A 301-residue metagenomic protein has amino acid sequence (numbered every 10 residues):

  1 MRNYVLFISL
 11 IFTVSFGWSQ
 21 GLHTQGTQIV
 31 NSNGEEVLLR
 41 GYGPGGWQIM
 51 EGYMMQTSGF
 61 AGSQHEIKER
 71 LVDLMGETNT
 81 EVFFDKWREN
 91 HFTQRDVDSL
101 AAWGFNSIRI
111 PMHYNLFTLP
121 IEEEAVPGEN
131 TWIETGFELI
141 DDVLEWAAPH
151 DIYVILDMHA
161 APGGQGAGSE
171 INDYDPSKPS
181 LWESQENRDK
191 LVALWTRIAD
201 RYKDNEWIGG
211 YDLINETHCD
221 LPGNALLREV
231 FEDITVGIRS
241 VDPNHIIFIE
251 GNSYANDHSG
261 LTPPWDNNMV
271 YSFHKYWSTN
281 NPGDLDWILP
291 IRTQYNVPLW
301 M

Functional and structural regions predicted by a protein language model:
M1-S19: Bacterial Sec-dependent N-terminal signal peptides
W18-F105: N-terminal carbohydrate-binding accessory modules
L22-H23, N79-I108, L116-T118, E124-G210 (+1 more regions): An active-site-proximal structural segment forming one wall of the substrate-binding cleft that immediately precedes
L38-M50, N106-M112, L116, V154-L156 (+5 more regions): Structural recognition of the beta-strand scaffold that forms the well-ordered cores of secreted hydrolase catalytic
G46-Q48, Y114-T118, P162-G164, T217 (+2 more regions): Feature marks short, surface-exposed loop/turn motifs that line or immediately flank catalytic pockets and channel
G52-Q56, E122, Q165-E170, P222-A225 (+1 more regions): Short aromatic-enriched loop/helix-cap "lid" or pocket-rim segments at secondary-structure transitions that line
L71-D85, Q94-E129, W265-T279, L289-M301: Long, low-complexity, intrinsically disordered polar/charged segments
E183-M301: Extracellular glycoside hydrolase catalytic/binding regions
